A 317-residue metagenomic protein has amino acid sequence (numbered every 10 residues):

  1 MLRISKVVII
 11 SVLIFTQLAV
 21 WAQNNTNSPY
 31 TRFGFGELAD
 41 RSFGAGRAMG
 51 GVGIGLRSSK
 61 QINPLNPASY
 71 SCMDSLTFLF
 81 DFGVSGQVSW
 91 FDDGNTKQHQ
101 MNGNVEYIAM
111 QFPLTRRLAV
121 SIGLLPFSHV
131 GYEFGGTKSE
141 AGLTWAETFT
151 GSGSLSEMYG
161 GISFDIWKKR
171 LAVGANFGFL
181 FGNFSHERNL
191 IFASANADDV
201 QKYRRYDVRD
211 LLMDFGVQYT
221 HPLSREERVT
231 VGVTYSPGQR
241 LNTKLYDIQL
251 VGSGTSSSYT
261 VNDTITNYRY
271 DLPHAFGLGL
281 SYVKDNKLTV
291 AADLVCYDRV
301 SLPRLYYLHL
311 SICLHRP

Functional and structural regions predicted by a protein language model:
M1-N27: Bacterial Sec-dependent N-terminal signal peptides
I9, L13-F15, S42, M73-S75 (+1 more regions): A generic structural signal for short, non-catalytic loop/turn and secondary-structure boundary residues
I10, I14-A19, G46, P64 (+3 more regions): A generic alpha-helix preference that emphasizes hydrophobic side chains
I10, K60, T266-N267: Residue-level detector of alpha-helical transmembrane segments in integral membrane proteins
W21-S128: N-terminal, post-signal peptide beta-strand-biased segments of exported outer-membrane/organellar beta-barrel and other
Q23-A48, R117-P317: Outer-membrane beta-barrel porins/channels
